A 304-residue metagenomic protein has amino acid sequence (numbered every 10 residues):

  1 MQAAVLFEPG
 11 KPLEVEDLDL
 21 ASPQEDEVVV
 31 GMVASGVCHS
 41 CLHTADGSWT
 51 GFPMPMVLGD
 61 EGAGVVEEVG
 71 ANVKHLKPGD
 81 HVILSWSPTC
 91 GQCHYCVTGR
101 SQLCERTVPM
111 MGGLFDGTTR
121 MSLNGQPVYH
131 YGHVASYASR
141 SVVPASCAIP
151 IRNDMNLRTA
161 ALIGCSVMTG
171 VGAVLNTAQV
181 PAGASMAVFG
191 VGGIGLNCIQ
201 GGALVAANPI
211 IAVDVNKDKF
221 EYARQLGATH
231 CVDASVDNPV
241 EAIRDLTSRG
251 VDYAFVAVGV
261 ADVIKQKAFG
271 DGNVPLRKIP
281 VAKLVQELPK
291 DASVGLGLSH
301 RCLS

Functional and structural regions predicted by a protein language model:
D19-L20, P53-G59, V128-H133, S139-R140: Short Gly/Pro-enriched turn/cap motifs at secondary-structure boundaries
A21-S35, S48-V97, Q102, M110 (+1 more regions): Glycine-rich beta-strand-centered segment in the early N-terminal region that forms part of a ligand/cofactor-binding
W86-S146: Cysteine-cluster motifs in flexible loop/terminal segments that predominantly coordinate metals
S139, S146-A148, R152-D237, E241-A242 (+5 more regions): Mid-domain Rossmann-like dinucleotide-binding core that forms the NAD(H)/NADP(H) cofactor-binding site
A242-D252: A short acidic, Gly/Pro-enriched loop at the edge of an enzyme's catalytic core that lines a small-molecule cofactor
K265-S304: C-terminal hydrophobic helical "lid"/dimerization subdomain of Rossmann-like NAD(P)H-dependent oxidoreductases
